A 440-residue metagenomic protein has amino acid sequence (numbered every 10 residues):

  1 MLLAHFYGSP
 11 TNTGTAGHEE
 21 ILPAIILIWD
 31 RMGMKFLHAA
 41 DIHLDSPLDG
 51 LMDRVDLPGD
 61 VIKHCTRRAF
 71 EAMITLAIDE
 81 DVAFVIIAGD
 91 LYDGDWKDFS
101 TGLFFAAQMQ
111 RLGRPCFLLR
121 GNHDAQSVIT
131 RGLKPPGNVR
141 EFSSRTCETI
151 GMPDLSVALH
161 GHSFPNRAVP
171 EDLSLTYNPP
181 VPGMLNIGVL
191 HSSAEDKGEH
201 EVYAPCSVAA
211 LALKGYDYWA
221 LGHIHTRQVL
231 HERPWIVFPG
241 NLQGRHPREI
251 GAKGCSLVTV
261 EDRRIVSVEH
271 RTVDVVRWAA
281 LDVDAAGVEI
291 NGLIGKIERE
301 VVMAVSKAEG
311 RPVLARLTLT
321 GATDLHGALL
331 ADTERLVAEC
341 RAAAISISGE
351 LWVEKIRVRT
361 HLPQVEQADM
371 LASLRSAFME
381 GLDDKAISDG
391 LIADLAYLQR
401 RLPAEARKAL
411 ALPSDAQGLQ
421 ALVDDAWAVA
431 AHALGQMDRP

Functional and structural regions predicted by a protein language model:
L2-L3, L22, L27: Leucine-biased recognition of intrinsically disordered, low-complexity hydrophobic segments
F6-G8, E19: Short hydrophobic alpha-helical segments enriched in small aliphatic residues
T13, E19-L22: Intrinsically disordered, low-complexity segments enriched in serine/threonine/proline/glycine and often basic
I25-L103, D415-D424: N-terminal active-site segment of His-dependent metallophosphoesterases
F36-H38, I86, I187-V189, A220 (+1 more regions): Structural motif
D49, V55, F84, D93-S267: His/Asp/Glu-rich metal-coordinating catalytic cores of metallo-dependent phosphodiesterases/hydrolases acting on
D79-D81, V181-P182, A308: Glycine-rich phosphate-binding loop signature in dinucleotide/nucleotide-binding domains
V273-P440: Accessory, non-catalytic peripheral segments of nucleic-acid enzymes
